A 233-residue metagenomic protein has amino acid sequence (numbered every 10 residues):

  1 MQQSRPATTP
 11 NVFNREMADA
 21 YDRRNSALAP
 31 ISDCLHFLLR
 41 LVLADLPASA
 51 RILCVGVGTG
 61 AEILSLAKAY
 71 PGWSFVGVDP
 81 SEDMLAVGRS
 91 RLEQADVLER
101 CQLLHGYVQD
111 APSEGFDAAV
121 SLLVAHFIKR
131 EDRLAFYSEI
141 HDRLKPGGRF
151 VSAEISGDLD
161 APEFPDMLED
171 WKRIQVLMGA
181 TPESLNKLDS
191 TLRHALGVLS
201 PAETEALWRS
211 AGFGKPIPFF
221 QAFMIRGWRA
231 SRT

Functional and structural regions predicted by a protein language model:
P6-P10, R15-S32: Class I SAM-dependent methyltransferase Rossmann-like catalytic core, especially the SAM/SAH-binding loop
P30-A48: Conserved alpha-helix/loop element of class I SAM-dependent methyltransferases that forms part of the SAM/SAH-binding
L53, T59-Q109: Class I SAM-dependent methyltransferase SAM/SAH-binding core
Q109-A119: A short acidic, Gly/Pro-enriched loop at the edge of an enzyme's catalytic core that lines a small-molecule cofactor
D117-D132: A short SAM/SAH-binding and catalytic strip from SAM-dependent methyltransferases
L134-P146: A short glycine-rich, Lys/Arg-flanked "PGG" loop and its adjoining helix->strand segment in the class I
G147-I155: Conserved beta-strand signature within the Rossmann-like core of class I S-adenosyl-L-methionine
I155-S210: C-terminal alpha-helical "lid/dimerization" subdomain adjacent to the S-adenosyl-L-methionine
